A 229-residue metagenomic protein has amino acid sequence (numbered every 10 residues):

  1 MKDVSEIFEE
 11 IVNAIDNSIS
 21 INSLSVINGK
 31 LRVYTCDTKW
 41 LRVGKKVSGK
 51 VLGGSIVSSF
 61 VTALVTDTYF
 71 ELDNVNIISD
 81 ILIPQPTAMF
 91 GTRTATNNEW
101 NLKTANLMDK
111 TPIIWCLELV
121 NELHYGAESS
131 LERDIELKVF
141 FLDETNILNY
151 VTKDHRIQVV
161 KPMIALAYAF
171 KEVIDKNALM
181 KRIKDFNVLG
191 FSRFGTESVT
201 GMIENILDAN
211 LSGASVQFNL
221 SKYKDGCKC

Functional and structural regions predicted by a protein language model:
M1-I19, T87-T94, V120-C229: Charged, amphipathic alpha-helical segments and their flanking helix caps
N13, S25, T62-L64, M108 (+2 more regions): A generic structural signal for short, solvent-exposed coil/turn residues that cap or connect secondary-structure
N17-N28, C36-L102, Y125: Small/polar beta-strand repeat architecture
N28-K30, V65-Y69, D134, L211-S215: A generic structural signal for beta-strand entry/edge sites
C36, C116, C227-C229: Generic recognition of cysteine residues
F70, I113-W115, L137, V216: A broad, low-specificity signal marking well-ordered, structured residues that form hydrophobic/aromatic
N106-E122: A short, hydrophobic beta-strand-centered structural micro-motif
